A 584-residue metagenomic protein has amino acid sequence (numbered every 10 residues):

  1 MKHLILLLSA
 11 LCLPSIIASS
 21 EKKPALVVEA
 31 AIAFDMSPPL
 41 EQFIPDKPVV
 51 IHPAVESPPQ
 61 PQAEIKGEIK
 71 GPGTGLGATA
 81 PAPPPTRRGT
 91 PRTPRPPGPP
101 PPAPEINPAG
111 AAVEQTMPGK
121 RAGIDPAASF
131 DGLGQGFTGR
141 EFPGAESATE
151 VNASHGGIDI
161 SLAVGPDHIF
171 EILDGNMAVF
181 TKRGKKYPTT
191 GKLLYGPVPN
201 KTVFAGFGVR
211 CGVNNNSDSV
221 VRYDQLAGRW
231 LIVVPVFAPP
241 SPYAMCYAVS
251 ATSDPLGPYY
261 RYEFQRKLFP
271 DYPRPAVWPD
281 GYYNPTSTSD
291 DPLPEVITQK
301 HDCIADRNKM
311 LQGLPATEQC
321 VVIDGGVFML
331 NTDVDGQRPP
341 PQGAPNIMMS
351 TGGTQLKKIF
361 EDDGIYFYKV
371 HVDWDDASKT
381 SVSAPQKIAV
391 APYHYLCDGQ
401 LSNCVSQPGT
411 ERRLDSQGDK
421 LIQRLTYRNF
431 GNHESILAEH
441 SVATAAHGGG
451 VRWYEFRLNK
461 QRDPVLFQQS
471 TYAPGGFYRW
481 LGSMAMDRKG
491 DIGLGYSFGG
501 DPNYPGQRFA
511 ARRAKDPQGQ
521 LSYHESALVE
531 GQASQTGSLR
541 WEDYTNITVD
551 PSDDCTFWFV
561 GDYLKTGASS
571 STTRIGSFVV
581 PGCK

Functional and structural regions predicted by a protein language model:
I5-S15: Bacterial N-terminal signal peptides
I16-S20: N-terminal Sec signal peptide cleavage junction
E21-K584: C-terminal PAP-associated
